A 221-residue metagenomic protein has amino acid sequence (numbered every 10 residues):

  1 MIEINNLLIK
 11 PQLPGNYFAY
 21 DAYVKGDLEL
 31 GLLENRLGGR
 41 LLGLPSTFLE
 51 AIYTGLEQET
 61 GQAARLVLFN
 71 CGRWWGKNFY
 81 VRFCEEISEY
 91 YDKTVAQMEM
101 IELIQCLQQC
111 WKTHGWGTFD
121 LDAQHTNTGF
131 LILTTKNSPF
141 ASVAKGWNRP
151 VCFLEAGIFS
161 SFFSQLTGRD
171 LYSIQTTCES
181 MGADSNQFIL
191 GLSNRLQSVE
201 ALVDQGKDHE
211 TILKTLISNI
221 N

Functional and structural regions predicted by a protein language model:
M1-L131, N137-L154, Y172-N221: N-terminal accessory segment detector
C152-G168: Active-site helix/loop of acyl-thioester processing domains in fatty-acid/polyketide metabolism, spanning hotdog-fold
